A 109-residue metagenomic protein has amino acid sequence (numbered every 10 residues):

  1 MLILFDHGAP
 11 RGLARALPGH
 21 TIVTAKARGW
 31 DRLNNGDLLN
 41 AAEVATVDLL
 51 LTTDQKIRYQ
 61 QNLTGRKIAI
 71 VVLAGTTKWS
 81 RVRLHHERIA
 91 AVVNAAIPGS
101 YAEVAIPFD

Functional and structural regions predicted by a protein language model:
M1-D48: N-terminal first-folded block
F5, L51, A74: Small/polar loops that bind or transfer phosphate-bearing groups
A9-L13, I57-Q60, A91-V92: Intrinsically disordered, low-complexity boundary segments flanking structured domains
L13-G19, Y59-R66: Short loop/helix-cap segments at secondary-structure boundaries that form the rim of catalytic
R28-G29, I57, T76-K78: Short histidine/acidic/glycine/proline-rich micro-motifs that form metal- and phosphate-coordinating active-site loops
A42-L63: Acidic, metal-binding active-site segment of PIN/NYN-like and related structure-specific nucleases
I68-D109: C-terminal structural segments of small proteins and small subunits
